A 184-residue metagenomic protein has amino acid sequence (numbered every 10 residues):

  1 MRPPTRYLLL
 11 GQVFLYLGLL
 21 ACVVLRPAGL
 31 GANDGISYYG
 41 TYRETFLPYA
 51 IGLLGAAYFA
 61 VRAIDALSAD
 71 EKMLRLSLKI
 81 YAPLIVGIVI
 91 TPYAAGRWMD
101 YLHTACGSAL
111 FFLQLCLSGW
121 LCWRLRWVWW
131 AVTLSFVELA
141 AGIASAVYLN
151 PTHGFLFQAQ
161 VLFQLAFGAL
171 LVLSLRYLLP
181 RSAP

Functional and structural regions predicted by a protein language model:
M1-R6, I64-L76, C122-A131, L179-P184: Membrane-interface helix-boundary motifs at transmembrane edges
M1-S68: N-terminal topogenic module of multi-pass integral membrane proteins
V13-L19, P48-R62, L110-L121, F163-L178: Hydrophobic cores of alpha-helical transmembrane segments in multi-pass inner/ER membrane proteins, independent
L19-V23, Y81-I90, V137-Y148: Aromatic-anchored segments of alpha-helical transmembrane domains
V24, A28, L67, I90-W98 (+1 more regions): Juxtamembrane "helix-exit" motif on the non-cytosolic side of transmembrane helices
S37-T41, R97-L110, G154-F163: Non-cytosolic membrane-interface motifs at loop->transmembrane helix junctions
L78-V132: Membrane-proximal helix-loop-helix units in multi-pass membrane proteins
L125-P184: Terminal transmembrane helical module of multi-pass membrane proteins
